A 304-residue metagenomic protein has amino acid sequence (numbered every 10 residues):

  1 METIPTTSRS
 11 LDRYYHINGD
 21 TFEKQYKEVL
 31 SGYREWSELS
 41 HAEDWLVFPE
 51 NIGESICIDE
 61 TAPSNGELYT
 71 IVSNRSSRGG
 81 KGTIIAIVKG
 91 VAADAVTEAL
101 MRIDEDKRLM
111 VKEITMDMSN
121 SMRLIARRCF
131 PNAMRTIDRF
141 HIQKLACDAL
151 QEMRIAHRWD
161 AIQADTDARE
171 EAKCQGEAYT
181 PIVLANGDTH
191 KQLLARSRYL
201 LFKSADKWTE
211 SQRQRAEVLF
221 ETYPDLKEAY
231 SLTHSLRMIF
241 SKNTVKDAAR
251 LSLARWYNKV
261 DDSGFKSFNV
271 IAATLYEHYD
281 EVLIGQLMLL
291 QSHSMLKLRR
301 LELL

Functional and structural regions predicted by a protein language model:
M1-T6, F240-S241: Short, amphipathic alpha-helical "recognition" segments used to contact nucleic acids or chromatin
S10-K27: Short, basic interhelical loop/turn and adjoining N-cap of the next helix at nucleic-acid- or acidic-partner-contacting
E23-E113, M118-R128: RNase H-like nuclease fold core
K107, I125-R128, Q214, T222 (+1 more regions): Single, function-defining residue in the core of a domain
D117, S121, R127-E170, K297: Conserved beta-strand -> loop -> alpha-helix junction used to position metal-binding or nucleic-acid-contacting
Y179-F268: Helix-loop elements that line ligand-binding/catalytic pockets
N269, A273, E277-L304: Amphipathic alpha-helical/coiled-coil segments positioned at domain termini
